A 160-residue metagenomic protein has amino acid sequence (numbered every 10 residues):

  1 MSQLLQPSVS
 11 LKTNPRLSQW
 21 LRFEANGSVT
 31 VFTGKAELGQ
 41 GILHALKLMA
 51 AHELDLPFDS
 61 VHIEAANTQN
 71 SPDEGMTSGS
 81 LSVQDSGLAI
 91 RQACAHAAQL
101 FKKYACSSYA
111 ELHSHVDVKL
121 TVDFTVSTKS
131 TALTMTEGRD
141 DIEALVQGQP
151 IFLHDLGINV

Functional and structural regions predicted by a protein language model:
M1-V160: Cofactor-binding beta-sheet edge motifs in enzyme active sites
